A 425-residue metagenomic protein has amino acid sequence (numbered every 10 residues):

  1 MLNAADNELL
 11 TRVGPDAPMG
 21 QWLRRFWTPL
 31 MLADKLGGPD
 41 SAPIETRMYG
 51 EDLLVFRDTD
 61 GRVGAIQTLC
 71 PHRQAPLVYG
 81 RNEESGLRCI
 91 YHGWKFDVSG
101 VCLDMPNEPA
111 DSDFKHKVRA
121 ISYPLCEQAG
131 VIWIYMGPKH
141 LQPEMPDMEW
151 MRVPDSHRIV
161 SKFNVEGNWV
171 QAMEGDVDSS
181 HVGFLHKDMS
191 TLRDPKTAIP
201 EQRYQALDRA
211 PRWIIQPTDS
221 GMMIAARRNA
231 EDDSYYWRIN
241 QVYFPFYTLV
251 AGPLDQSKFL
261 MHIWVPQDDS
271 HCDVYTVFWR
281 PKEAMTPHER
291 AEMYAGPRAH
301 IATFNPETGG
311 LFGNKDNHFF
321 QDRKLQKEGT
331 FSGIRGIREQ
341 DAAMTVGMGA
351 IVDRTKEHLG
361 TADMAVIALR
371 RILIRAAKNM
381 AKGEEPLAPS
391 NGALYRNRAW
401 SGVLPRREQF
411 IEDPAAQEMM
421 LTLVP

Functional and structural regions predicted by a protein language model:
M1-R24: A boundary/linker detector
T11, M31-I159, M223, D232-Y235 (+3 more regions): Rieske [2Fe-2S] iron-sulfur-binding domain
P15, G37-G38, R62, K139-P425: C-terminal catalytic domain of Rieske-type non-heme iron oxygenases
Q21-L23, M48, V118, E127 (+3 more regions): A generic structural signal for short, non-catalytic loop/turn and secondary-structure boundary residues
T28: Active-site-proximal "nucleotidyltransferase
